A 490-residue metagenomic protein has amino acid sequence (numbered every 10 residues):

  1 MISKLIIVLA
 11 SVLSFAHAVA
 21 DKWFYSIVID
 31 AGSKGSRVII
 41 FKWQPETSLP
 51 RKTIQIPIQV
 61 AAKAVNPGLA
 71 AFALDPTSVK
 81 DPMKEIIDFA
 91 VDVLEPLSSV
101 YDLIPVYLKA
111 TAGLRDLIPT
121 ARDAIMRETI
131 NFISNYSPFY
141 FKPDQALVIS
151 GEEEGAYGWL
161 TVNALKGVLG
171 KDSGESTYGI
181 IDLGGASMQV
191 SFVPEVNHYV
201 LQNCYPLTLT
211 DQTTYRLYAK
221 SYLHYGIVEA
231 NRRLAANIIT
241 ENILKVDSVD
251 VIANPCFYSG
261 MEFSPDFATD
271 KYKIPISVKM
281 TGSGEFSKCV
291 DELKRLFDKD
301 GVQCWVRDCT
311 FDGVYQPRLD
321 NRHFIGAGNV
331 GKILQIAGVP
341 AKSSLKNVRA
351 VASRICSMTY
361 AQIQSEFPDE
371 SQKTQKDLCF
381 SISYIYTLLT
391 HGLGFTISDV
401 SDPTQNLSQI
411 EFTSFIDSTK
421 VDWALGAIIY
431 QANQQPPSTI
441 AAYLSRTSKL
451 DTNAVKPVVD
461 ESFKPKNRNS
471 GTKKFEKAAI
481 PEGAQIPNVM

Functional and structural regions predicted by a protein language model:
M1, I486-M490: A positional/structural detector of protein chain ends, strongest at the extreme C-terminus and weakly at the extreme
I2-A18: Cleavable N-terminal signal peptides of Sec/SRP-targeted secreted and luminal proteins
V19-F24: Cleaved targeting-peptide boundary
S26, I40, A62-S99, Y107 (+2 more regions): Helical "lid/coupling" subdomains associated with nucleotide-phosphate turnover
I29-R37, I181-S187: A short acidic Gly-Thr/Ser loop motif
W43-S48: Short loop/turn segments immediately following beta-strands, especially the blade-tip and inter-blade linker loops
T53-Q55: Beta-propeller domains
